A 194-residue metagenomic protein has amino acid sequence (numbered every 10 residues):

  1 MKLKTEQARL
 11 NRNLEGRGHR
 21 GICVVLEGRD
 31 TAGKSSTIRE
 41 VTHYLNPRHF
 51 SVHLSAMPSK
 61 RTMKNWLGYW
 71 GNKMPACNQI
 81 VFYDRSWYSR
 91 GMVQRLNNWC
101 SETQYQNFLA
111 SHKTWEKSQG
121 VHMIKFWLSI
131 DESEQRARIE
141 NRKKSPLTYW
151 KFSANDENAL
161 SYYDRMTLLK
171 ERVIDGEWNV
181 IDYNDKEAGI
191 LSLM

Functional and structural regions predicted by a protein language model:
M1-N11: N-terminal pre-Walker A segment at the start of P-loop NTPase domains
N13-R20: Phosphate-binding P-loop
V24-E27, V121-D131, S153-E157, D175-S192: Phosphate-binding beta-loop-alpha motif at adenosine-nucleotide cofactor sites
K34: Conserved lysine of the Walker
T37-I38: Post-Walker A alpha-helix
R48-L109: Conserved nucleotide-sensing/catalytic segment adjacent to the nucleotide-binding pocket in NTP-handling enzymes
P58-R61, S86-S89, S129-R136, N184-A188: Conserved nucleotide-binding/hydrolysis micro-motifs of P-loop NTPases
R95-Q106, G120-T167: A glycine- and Lys/Arg-enriched "phosphate-lid" helix/loop adjacent to the NTP-binding pocket of small-molecule kinases
